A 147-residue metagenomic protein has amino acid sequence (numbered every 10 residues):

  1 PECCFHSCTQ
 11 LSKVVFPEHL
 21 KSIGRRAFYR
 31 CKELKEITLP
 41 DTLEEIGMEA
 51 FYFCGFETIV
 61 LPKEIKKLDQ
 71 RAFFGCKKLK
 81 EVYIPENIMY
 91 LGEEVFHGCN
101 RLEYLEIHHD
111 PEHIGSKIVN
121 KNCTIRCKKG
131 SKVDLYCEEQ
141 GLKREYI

Functional and structural regions predicted by a protein language model:
P1-H6, G24-Y29, G47-A50, D69-F74 (+1 more regions): Consensus positions within tandem repeat domains that build extended binding/scaffold surfaces
C8-S22, K32-E45, C54-K67, K77-Y90 (+3 more regions): Structural signature of tandem-repeat unit edges
F74, H97, K117-N120, E138-Q140: A structural signal for leucine-rich repeat
